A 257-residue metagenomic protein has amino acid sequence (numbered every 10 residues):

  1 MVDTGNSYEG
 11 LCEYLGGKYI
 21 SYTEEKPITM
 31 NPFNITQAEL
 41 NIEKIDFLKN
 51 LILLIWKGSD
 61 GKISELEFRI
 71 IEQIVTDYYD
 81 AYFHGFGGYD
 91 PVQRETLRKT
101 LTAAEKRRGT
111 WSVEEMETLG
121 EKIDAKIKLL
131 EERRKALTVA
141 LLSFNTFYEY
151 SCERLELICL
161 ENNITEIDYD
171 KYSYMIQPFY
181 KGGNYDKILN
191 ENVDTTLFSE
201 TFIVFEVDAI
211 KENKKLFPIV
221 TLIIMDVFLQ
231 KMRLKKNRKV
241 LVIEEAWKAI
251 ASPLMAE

Functional and structural regions predicted by a protein language model:
M1-V2: Glycine-rich phosphate-binding P-loop
N6-K18, E24-E257: P-loop NTPase motor domains
